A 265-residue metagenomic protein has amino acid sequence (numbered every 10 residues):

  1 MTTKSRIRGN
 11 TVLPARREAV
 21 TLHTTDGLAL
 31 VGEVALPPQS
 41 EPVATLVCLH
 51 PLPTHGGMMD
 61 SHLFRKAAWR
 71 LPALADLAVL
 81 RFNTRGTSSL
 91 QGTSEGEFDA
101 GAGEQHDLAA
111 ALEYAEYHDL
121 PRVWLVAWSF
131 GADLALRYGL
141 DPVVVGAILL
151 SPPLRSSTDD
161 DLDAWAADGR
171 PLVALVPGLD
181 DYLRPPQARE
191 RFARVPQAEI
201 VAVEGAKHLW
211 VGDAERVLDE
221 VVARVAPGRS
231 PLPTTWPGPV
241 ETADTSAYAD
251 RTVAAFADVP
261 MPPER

Functional and structural regions predicted by a protein language model:
M1-Q39, A44: N-terminal cap/lid segment of alpha/beta-hydrolase-fold proteins
P38-R81: Short, surface-exposed "cap/lid" segments of acyl-processing enzymes
G96-H118: Alpha/beta-hydrolase active-site loop
V126-A135: Gly/Ala-rich beta-loop-alpha elbow adjacent to hydrolase catalytic centers
R155-S156, G178-L183, H208-L209: Acidic catalytic loop of the alpha/beta-hydrolase fold
D160-L162, L183-A193: Short alpha-helix in the alpha/beta-hydrolase fold that links the catalytic acid
D168-G169, V173-V176, D180: Short beta-strand/loop motif that positions the catalytic acidic residue of the alpha/beta-hydrolase fold
A206-L218: Catalytic histidine-centered segment of alpha/beta-hydrolase-like enzymes
